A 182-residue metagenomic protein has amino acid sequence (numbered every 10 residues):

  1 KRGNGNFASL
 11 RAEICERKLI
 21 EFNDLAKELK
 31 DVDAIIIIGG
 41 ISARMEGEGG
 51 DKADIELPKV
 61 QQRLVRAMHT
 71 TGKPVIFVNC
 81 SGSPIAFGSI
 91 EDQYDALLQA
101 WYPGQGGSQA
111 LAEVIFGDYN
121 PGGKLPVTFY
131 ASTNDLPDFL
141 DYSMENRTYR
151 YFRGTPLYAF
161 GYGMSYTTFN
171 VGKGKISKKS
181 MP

Functional and structural regions predicted by a protein language model:
R2-N23: Exposed low-complexity, polar/acidic, P/S/T/G-rich flexible segments that act as propeptides, protease-susceptible
G3-N4, C80-P182: Secreted, periplasmic, or luminal enzymes acting at the cell surface/secretory milieu
D24-K27, V60-T70: Alpha-helical scaffolding segments of alpha/beta enzyme cores, especially the outer helices of TIM-barrel or partial
V32: An anion/phosphate-binding loop that grips the pyrophosphate of nucleotide cofactors and donors
G39-P58: Glycine/threonine-rich flexible loop motifs
Q61-V65, V75, L97, L111: Extended, hydrophobic alpha-helical segments in both membrane/secreted and soluble proteins
T70-V75, Y94: A short helix->loop->beta-strand "cap" motif at the edges of active sites that frequently abuts
